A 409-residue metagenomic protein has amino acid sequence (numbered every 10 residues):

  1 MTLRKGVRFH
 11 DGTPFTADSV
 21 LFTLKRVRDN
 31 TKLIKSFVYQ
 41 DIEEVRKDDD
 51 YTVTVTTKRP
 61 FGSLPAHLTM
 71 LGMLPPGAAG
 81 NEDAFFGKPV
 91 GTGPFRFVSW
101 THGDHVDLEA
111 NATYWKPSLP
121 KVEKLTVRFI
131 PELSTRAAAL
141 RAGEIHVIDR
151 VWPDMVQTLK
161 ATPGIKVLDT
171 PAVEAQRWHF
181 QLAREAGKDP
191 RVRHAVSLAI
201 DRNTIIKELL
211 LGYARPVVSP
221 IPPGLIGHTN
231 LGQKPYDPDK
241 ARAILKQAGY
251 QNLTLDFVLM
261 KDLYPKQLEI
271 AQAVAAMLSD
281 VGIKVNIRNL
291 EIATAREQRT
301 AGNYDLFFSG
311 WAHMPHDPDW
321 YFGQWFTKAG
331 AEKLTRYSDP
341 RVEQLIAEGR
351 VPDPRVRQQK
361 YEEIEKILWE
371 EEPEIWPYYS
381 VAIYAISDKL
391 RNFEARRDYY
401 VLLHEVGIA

Functional and structural regions predicted by a protein language model:
M1-L33, D48, T54, A139 (+1 more regions): Aromatic- and charge-enriched surface segment that lines or borders ligand/interaction sites
T2, S36-A78, S99: Surface-exposed binding/hinge segments that line and control ligand-binding clefts or catalytic entry sites
L68-K124, E132-S134, P238-D239, A243: Gly/Pro-rich hinge or "lid" segments in bacterial periplasmic/extracellular proteins
D83, T113-T158, A275, K284-N286: Ligand-site clamp/hinge motif
H102, K246-M314, P354, A382: Ligand/substrate-recognition segments at binding pockets and active sites
E109-N111, A161, L168, G187-A276 (+3 more regions): Append "and occasionally in soluble cytosolic enzymes with long acidic Gly/Pro-rich linkers
D280, K284-A295, T300, W320-D388 (+1 more regions): Extracytoplasmic/peripheral linker and loop segments enriched in polar/acidic and small residues with frequent Thr/Pro
Y384-A409: Long beta-strand-rich cores associated with HINT superfamily self-processing modules
